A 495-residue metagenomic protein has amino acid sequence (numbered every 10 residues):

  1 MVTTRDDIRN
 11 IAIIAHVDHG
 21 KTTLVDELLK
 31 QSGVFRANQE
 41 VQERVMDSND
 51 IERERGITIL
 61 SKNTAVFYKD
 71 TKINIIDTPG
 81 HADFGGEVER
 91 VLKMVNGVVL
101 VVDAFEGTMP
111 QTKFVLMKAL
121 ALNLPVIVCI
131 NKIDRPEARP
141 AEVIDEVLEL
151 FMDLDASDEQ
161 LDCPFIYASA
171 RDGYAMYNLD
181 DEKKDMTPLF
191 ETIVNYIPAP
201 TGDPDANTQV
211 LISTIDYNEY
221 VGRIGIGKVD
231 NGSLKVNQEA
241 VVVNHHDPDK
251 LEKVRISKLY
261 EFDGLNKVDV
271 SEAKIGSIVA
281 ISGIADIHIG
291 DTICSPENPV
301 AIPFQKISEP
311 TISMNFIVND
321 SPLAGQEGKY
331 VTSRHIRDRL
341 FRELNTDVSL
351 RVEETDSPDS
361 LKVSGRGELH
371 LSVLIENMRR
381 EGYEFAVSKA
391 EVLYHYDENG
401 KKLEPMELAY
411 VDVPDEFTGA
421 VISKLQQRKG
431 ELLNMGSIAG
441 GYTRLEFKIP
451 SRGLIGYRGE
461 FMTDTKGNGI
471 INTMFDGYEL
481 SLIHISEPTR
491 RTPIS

Functional and structural regions predicted by a protein language model:
M1-V102, E106, E146, I215-N218: P-loop NTPase switch module centered on the Walker A-proximal segment
V41-R44, L154-I166, P200-L211, A240 (+8 more regions): Interdomain boundary/hinge elements
A82, K93-K113, V126-I127, I133-A141: Conserved Switch II/interswitch segment of TRAFAC-class P-loop GTPases
P136-V194: Canonical P-loop GTPase G-domain recognition
S169, T355-H370: Short glycine/threonine-rich beta-strand-turn micro-motifs
Q209-M314, A324-Q326, R490: Conserved nucleotide-binding/hydrolysis modules and their immediate coupling elements across P-loop/ASCE NTPase motors
S233, A285-D286, G365-L371, D415-T418 (+1 more regions): Helix N-cap motif at beta-to-alpha junctions
I483-S495: Single conserved hydrophobic/aromatic residue that forms the stacking wall/gate of nucleotide- or nucleobase-binding
